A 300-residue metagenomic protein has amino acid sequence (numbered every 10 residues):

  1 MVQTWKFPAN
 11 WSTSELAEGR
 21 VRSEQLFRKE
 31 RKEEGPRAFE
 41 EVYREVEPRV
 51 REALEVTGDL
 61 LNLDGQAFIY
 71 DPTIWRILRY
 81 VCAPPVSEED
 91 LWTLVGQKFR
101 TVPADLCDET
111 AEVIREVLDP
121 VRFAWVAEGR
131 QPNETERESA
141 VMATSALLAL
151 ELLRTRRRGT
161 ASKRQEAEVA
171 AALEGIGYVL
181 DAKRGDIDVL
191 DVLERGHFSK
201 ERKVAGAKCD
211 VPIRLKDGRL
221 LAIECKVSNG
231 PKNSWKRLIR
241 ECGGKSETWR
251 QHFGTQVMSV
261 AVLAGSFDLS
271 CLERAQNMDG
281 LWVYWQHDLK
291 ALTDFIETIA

Functional and structural regions predicted by a protein language model:
M1-S139, L148, L152: Nuclease-adjacent, charged terminal/linker segments that flank catalytic cores
L147-D186: Solvent-exposed, charged helical/coil patches that constitute nucleic-acid or partner-interaction surfaces
A149-R158, E194-S199, N229-N233: Surface-exposed cleft-lining segments at the edges of enzyme active sites
A182-K216: Active-site metal-binding core of divalent-cation-utilizing nuclease and nuclease-like domains
V211-I213, D217-N229, C242: Conserved catalytic cores of phosphodiester-cleaving nucleases, focusing on short active-site segments
E224-I239, A264: Short beta-strand-loop-alpha-helix junction that forms the active-site gateway of nucleic-acid-processing nucleases
S234-G254, Q276: Basic, amphipathic alpha-helical patches used to engage nucleic acids or provide basic targeting signals, exemplified
V257-A300: Domain-level recognition of nuclease-like catalytic cores that cleave nucleotide substrates
